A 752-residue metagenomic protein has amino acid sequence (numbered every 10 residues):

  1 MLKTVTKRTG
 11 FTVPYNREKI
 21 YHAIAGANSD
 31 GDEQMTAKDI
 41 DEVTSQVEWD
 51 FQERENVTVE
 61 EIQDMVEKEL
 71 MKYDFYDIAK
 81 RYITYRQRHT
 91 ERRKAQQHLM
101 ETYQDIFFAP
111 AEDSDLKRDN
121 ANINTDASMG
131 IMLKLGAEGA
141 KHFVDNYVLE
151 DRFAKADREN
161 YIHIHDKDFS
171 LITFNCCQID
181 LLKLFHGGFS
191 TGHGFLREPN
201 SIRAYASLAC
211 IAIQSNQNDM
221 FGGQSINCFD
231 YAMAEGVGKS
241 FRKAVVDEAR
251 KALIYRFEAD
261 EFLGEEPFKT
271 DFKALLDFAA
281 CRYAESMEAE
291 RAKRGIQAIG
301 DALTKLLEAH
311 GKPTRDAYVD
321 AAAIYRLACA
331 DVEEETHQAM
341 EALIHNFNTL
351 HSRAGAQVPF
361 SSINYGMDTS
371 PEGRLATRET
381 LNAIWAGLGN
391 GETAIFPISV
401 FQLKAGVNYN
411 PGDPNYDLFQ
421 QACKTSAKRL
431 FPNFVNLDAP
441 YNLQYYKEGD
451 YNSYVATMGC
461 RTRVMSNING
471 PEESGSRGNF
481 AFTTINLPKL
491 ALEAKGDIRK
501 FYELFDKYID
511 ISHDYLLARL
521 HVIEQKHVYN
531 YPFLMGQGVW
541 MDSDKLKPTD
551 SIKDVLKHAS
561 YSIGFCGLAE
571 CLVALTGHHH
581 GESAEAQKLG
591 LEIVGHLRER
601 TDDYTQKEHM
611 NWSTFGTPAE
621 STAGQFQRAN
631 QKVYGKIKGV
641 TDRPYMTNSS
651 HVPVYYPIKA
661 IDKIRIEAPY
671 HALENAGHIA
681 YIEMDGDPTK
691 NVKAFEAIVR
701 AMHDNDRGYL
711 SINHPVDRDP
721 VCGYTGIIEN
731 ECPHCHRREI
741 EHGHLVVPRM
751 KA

Functional and structural regions predicted by a protein language model:
M1-I106, P110: Charged, amphipathic alpha-helical regulatory modules used for macromolecular assembly or allosteric control
G10, V66, I363, I485 (+1 more regions): Short, conserved catalytic/metal-binding motifs centered on acidic residues
A25, H513, L517, A569-V573: Amphipathic, well-packed alpha-helical segments that form the structural scaffold of globular domains
I78-Q87, D706-G708, N713, A752: Long, highly charged low-complexity segments enriched in Glu/Asp and Lys/Arg with interspersed Ser/Thr
E91-R92, L99-H558, H578-H579, S583-L745: Conserved catalytic cores of very large enzyme subunits
Y561-A574, G595: Contiguous, well-ordered alpha-helical segments that form the cores/surfaces of helical PPI scaffolds
I740, K751-A752: C-terminal intrinsically disordered, low-complexity extensions immediately downstream of enzyme catalytic cores
